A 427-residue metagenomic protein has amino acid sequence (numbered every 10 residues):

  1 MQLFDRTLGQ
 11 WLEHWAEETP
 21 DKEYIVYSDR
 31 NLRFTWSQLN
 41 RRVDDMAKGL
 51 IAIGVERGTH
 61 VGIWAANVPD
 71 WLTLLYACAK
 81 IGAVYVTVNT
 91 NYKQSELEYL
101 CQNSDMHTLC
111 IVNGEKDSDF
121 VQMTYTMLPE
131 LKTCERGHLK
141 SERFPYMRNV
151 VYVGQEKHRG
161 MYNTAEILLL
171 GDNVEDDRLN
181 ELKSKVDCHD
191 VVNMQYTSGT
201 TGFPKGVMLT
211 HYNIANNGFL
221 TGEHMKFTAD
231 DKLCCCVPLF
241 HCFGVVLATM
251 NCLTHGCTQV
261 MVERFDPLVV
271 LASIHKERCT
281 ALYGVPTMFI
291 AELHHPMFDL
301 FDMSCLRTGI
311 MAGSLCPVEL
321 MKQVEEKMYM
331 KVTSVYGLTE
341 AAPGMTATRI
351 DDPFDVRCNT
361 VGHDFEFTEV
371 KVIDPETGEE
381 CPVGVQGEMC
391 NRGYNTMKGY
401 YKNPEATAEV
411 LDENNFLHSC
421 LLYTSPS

Functional and structural regions predicted by a protein language model:
W11-T35, K157-H158: AMP-dependent adenylate-forming
P20-E23, R143-M147, V151-H158, Y162-Y196 (+2 more regions): Conserved pre-ATP/AMP-binding loop-to-beta segment of ANL
Y24-Y76, K93-E98, N163-D172, K185-V186 (+1 more regions): Conserved AMP-binding/adenylate-forming core of the ANL superfamily
L32, I53, W64, E379-G384 (+1 more regions): Conserved ATP-binding/catalytic segment of the ANL
I81-L170: Structural core segment of the AMP-binding/adenylate-forming
L169, K276-G284, L293-V356, E369: Gly/Ser/Thr-rich phosphate-binding loop
M194-G206, T424-S427: Conserved adenylation A10 loop of the ANL superfamily
A215-K232, F240-A281, F289-A291, H295-M297: Conserved AMP-binding/adenylation subdomain of ANL enzymes
